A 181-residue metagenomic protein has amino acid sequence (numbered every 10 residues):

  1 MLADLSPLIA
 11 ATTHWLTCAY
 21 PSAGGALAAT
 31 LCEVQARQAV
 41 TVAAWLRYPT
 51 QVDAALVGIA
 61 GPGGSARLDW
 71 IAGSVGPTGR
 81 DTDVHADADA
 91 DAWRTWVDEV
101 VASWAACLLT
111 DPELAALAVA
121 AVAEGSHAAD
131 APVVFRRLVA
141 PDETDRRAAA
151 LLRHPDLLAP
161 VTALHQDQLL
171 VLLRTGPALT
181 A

Functional and structural regions predicted by a protein language model:
M1-A3, G25-A28, A86: A ubiquitous short alpha-helical element
M1-T12: An acidic intrinsically disordered interaction segment
A3-D4, A90, T95, H154 (+2 more regions): General structural signal for secondary-structure boundaries
A10-S74: N-terminal interaction modules that seed assembly of large macromolecular complexes
W15, A19-S22, P49, S74-D81 (+6 more regions): Surface-exposed polar/charged interaction patches
G61-V97: Aromatic-anchored, charged helix-turn/loop surface patch used as a conserved interaction hotspot
H85-A150: A charged, amphipathic interaction segment
G125-A181: Glycine-rich, aromatic-bearing surface loops/beta-hairpins
